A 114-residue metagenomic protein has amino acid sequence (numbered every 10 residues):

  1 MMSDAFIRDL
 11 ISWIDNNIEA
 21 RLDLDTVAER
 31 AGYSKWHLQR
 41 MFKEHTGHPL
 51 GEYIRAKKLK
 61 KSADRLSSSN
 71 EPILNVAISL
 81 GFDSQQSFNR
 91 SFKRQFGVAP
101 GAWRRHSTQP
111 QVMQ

Functional and structural regions predicted by a protein language model:
M1-R8: Short, charge-enriched, intrinsically disordered boundary segments that mark the beginning of a structured element
M2, I54, D83: Residue-level signal for the nucleotide or nucleotide-sugar donor/cofactor binding architecture
R8-D25, E44-L80, H106-Q114: Terminal helix-turn-helix DNA-binding modules in bacterial transcription factors
T26-K35, Q39: Helix-turn-helix
Y33, F82-D83: The short coil/loop that forms the "turn" connecting the two helices of the helix-turn-helix
W36, Q85-Q86, G101: Key DNA-contact positions within bacterial/archaeal DNA-binding proteins
R90-Q114: Intrinsically disordered, low-complexity glycine/proline-rich and charged
